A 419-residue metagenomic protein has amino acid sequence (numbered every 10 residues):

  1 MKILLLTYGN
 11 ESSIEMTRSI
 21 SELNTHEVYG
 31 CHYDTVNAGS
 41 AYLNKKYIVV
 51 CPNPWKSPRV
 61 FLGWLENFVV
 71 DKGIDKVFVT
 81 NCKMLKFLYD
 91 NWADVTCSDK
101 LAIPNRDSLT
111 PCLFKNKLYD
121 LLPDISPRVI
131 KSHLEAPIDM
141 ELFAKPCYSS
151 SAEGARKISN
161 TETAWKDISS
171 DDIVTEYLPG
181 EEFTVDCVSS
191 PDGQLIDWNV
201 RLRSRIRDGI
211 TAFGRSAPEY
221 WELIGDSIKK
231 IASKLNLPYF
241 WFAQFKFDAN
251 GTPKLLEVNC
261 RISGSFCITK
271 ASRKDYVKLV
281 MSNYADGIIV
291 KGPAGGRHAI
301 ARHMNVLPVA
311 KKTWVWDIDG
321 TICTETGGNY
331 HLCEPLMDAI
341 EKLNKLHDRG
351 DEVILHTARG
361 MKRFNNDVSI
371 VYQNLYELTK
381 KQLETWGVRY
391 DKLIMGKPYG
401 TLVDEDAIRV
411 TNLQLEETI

Functional and structural regions predicted by a protein language model:
M1-L101: ATP-binding N-terminal substructure of ATP-dependent carboxylate-amine bond-forming enzymes
C31-A38, E162, G396-Y399: Short, polar loop motifs at secondary-structure junctions
Y42-P54, L101, L142-K145, D171-V174 (+3 more regions): Active-site regions of enzymes building and remodeling cell-envelope glycoconjugates
N105-E181, S190-Q194, W221-L223: Active-site nucleotide/adenylate-binding loops and adjacent lid/helix of ATP-dependent enzymes
S170-N236, F247, N259-A285: ATP-dependent carboxylate/phosphate-activation module, predominantly the ATP-grasp catalytic core and closely related
P238-N250: A short glycine-rich, hydrophobically flanked beta-strand micro-motif that places a catalytic Asp/Glu for divalent metal
S282-V309: Peripheral (often C-terminal) accessory segments that flank ATP-dependent C-N-forming ligase machineries
V309-I419: HAD-like aspartate-dependent phosphatase fold
